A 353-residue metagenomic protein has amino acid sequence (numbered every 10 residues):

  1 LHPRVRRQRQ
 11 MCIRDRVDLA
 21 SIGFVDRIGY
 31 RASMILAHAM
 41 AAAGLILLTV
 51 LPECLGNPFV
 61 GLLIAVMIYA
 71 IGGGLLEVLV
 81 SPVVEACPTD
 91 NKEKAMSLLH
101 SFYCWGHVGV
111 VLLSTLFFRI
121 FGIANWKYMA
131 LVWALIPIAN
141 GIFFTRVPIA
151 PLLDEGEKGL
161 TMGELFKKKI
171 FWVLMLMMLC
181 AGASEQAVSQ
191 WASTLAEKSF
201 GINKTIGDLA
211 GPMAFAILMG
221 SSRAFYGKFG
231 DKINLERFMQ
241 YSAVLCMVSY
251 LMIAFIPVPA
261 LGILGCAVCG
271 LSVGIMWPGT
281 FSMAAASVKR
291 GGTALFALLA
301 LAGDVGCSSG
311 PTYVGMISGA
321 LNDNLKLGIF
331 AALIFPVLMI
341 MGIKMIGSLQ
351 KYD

Functional and structural regions predicted by a protein language model:
L1-I13: Single conserved hydrophobic/aromatic residue that forms the stacking wall/gate of nucleotide- or nucleobase-binding
Q10, R14-G23, M213-F225: Central cavity-lining transmembrane alpha-helices of secondary-active solute carriers, predominantly the Major
F24-V25, L116-G122, A196-E197, F229-G230 (+1 more regions): Interfacial helix-cap and linker-helix signal at transmembrane-aqueous boundaries of multi-pass secondary transporters
A39-G56, L245-P257: C-terminal ends and interior cores of transmembrane alpha-helices in multi-pass membrane transporters/permeases
L75-P88, I275-V288: Intracellular juxtamembrane helix-capping segments at the cytosolic ends of symmetry-related transmembrane helices
D90-N91, L98-I149: Helix-loop-helix hairpin linking two adjacent transmembrane segments in secondary transporters
K168-S221: Extracytoplasmic gate region of multi-pass secondary transporters
